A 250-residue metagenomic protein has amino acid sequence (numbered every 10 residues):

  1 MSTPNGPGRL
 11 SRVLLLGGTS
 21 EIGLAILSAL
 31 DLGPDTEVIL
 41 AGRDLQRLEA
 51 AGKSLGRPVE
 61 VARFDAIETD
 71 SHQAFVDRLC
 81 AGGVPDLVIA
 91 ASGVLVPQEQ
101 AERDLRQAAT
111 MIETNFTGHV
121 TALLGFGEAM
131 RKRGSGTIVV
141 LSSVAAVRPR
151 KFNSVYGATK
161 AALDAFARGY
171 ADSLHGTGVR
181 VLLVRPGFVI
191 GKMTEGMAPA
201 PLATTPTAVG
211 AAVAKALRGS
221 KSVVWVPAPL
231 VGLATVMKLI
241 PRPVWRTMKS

Functional and structural regions predicted by a protein language model:
T19, G23, L27: N-terminal Rossmann NAD(P)H-binding glycine-rich loop of SDR-like oxidoreductase domains
L55-D70: Rossmann-fold cofactor-recognition segment
Q73, L95-A109, F152: Conserved mid-core segment of classical short-chain dehydrogenase/reductases
L123, T159: Active-site helix of classical SDR
S143: Residue(s) in the substrate-gating loop at a strand-loop-helix junction that position the organic substrate next
P149-G157, G169, M197: Active-site loop-to-helix junction immediately N-terminal to the catalytic Tyr of the SDR YXXXK motif in Rossmann-fold
L183, A198-T235: C-terminal helical subdomain
